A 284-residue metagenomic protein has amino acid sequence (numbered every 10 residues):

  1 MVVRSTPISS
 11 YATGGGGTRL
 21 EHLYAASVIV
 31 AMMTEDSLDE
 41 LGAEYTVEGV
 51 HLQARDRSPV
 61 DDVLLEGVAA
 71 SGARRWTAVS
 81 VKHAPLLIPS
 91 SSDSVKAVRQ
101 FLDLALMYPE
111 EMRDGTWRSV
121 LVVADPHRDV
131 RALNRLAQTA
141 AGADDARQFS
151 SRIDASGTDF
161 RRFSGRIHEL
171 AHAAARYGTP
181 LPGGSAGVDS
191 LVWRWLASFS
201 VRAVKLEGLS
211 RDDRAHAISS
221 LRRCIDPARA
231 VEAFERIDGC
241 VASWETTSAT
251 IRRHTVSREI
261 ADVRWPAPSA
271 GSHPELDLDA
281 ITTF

Functional and structural regions predicted by a protein language model:
M1-T18, V68-F284: Acidic metal-coordinating catalytic centers involved in nucleic-acid phosphodiester chemistry
V2-E48: Acidic-basic catalytic patches of nuclease active cores, encompassing PD-(D/E)XK and other metal-cofactor nuclease
L23-S27, D62, A97-Q100: Alpha-helical scaffold elements adjacent to nucleotide-binding pockets in ATP/GTP-utilizing enzyme cores
L52-R55: Short Gly/Pro-enriched turn/cap motifs at secondary-structure boundaries
S58-V68: Short acidic loop-to-beta-strand element that houses the catalytic metal-binding Asp/Glu of nuclease active sites
